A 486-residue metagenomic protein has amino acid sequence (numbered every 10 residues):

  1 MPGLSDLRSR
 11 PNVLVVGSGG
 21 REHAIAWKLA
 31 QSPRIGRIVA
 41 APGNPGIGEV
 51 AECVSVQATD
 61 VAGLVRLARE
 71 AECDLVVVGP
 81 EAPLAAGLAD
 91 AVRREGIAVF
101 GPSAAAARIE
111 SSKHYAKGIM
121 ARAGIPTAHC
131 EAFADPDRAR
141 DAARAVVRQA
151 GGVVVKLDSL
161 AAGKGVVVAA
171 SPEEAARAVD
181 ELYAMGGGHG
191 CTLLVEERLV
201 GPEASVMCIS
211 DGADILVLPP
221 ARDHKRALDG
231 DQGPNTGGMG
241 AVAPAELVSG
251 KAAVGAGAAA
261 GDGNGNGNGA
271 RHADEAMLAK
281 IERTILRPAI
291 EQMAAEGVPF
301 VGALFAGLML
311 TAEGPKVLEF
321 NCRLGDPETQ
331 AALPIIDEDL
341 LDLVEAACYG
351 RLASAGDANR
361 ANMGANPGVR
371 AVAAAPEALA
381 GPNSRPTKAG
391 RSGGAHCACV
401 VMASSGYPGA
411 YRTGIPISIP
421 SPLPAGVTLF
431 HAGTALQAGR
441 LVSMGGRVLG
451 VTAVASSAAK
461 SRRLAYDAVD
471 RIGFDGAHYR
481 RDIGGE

Functional and structural regions predicted by a protein language model:
M1-A105, A373, E377: ATP-binding N-terminal substructure of ATP-dependent carboxylate-amine bond-forming enzymes
G101-G165: A conserved helix-loop-beta module that forms one wall/lid of the active-site cleft in ATP-utilizing catalytic domains
G165-Q330: Internal nucleotide-binding/catalytic subdomain
G187-G188, D467-R481: Short arginine-rich
A241-P244, V401, R447-A455: Short, well-ordered beta-strand elements within core beta-sheets of diverse protein domains
G255-A260, A279-L304, N321-G364, G368-L379 (+1 more regions): Active-site "cap" helix and flanking loop/linker of ATP-utilizing ligase/carboxylase catalytic domains
T413-G450: Generic long, charged, amphipathic alpha-helical segments
